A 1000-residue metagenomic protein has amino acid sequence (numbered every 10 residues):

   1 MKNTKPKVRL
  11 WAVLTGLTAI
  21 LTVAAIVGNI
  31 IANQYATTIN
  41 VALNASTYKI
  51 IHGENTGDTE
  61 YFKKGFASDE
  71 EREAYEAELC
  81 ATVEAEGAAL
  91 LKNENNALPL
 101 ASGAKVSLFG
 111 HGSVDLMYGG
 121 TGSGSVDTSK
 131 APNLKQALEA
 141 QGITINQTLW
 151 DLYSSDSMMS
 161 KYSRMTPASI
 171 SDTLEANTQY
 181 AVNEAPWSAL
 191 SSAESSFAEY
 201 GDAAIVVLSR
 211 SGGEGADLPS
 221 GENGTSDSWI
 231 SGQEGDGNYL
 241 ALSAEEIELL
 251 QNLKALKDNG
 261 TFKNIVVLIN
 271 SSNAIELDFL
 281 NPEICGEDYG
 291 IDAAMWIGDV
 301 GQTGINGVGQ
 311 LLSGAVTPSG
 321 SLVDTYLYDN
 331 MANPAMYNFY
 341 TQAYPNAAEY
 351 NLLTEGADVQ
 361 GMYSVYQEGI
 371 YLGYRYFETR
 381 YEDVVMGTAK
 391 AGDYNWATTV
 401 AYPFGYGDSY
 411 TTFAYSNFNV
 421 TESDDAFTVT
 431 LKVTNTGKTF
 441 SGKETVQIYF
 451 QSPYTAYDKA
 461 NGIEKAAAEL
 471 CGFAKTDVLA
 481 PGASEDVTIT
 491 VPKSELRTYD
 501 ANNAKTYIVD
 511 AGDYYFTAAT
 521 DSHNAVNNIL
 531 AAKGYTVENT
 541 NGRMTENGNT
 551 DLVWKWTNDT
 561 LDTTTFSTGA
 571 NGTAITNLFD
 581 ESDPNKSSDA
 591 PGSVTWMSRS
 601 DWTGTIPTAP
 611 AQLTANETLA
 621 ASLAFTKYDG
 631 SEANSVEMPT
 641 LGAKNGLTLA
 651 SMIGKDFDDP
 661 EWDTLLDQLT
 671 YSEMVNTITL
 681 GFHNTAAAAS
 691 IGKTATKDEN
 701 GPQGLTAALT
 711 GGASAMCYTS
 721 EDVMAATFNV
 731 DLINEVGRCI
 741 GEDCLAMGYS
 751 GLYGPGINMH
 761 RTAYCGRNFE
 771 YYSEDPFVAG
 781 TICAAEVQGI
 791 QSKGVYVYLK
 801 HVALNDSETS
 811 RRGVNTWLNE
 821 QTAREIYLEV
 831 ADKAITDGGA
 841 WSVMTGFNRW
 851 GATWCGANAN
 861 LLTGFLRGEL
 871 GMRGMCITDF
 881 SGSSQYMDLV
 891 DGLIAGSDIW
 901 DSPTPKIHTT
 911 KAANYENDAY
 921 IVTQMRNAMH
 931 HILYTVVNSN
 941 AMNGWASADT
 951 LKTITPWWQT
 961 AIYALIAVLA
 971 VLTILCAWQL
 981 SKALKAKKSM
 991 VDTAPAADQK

Functional and structural regions predicted by a protein language model:
M1-Y499, D510-F516, S522, G572-K1000: Glycoside hydrolase catalytic-domain context in secreted enzymes
K493-F566: Terminal connector regions
